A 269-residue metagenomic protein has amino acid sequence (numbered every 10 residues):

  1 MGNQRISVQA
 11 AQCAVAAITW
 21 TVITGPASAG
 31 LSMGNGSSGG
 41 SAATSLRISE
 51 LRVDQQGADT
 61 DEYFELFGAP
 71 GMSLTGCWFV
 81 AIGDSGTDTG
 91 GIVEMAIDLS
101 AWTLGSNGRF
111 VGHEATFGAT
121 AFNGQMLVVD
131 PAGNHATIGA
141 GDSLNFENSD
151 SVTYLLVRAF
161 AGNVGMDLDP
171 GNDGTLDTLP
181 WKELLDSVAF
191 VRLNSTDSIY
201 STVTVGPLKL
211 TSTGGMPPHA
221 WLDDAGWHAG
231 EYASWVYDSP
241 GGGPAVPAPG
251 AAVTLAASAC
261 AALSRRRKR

Functional and structural regions predicted by a protein language model:
M1-Q9: N-terminal secretory signal peptides that target proteins for export/translocation
Q12-G25: Bacterial N-terminal signal peptides
G30-S41, D223-A245: A recurrent domain-boundary module in secreted/ectodomain proteins
G30-V203: Activation on beta-sandwich/Ig-like modules and their edge loops
V191-A229: Polybasic, proline/glycine-rich intrinsically disordered low-complexity segments
P247-R265: A short, hydrophobic C-terminal helix/tail in secreted or cell-surface proteins
R267-R269: Short, charged juxtamembrane terminal tails flanking transmembrane helices
